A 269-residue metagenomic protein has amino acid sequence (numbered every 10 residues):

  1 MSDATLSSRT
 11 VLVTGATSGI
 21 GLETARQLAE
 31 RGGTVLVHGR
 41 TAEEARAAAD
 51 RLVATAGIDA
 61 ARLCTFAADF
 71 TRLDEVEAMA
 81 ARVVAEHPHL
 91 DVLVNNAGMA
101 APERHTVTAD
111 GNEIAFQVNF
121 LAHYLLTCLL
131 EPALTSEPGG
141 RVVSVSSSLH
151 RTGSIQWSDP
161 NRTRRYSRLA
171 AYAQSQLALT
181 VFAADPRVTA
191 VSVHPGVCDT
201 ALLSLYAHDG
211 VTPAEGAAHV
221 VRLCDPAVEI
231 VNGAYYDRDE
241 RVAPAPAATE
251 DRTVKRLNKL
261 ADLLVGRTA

Functional and structural regions predicted by a protein language model:
S2-G39: Canonical Rossmann dinucleotide-binding motif of NAD(H)/NADP(H)-dependent dehydrogenases/reductases, specifically
R26, Y124, L177-A184, A214-V221: Conserved active-site helix of classical SDR/Rossmann-fold NAD(P)-dependent CH-OH oxidoreductases
T55-D74: Rossmann-fold cofactor-recognition segment
I58-R62, R82-N95, A101, H105-T106: A glycine-rich helix->loop->beta "capping" turn within Rossmann-like NAD(P)(H)-dependent oxidoreductase domains
C64, A78-A85, D110-Q117: Active-site Tyr-X3-Lys motif and surrounding loop/helix of classical short-chain dehydrogenase/reductase
G98-M99, E103-V107, N112-F116, T135 (+2 more regions): Catalytic loop of short-chain dehydrogenase/reductase
S192, H208-K259, L263, R267: C-terminal helical subdomain
